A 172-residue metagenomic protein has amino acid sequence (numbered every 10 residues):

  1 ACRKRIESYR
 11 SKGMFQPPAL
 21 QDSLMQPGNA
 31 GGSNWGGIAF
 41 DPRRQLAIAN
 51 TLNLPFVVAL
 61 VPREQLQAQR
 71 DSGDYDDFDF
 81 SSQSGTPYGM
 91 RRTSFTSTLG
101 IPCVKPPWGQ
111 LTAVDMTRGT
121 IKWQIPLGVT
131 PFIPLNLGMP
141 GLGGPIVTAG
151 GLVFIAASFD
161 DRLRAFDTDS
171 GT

Functional and structural regions predicted by a protein language model:
A1-G32, G36-D41, Q45, A49-N50: Extended catalytic-interface subdomain
M14, M25, V58-Q65: Sequence/structural signature of beta-propeller domains
Q21, V61-F95, G109-P140, A149 (+1 more regions): Extracytoplasmic/lumenal domain signature
Q26-N29, G100-K105, L135-N136: Short consensus segments that form the blades of beta-propeller domains, in both extracellular/periplasmic
S33-N34, D41-Q45, P107-W108, T117-R118 (+1 more regions): Short, well-ordered loop/turn elements at secondary-structure boundaries
W35-A39, I48-T51, R92-F95, L99-I101 (+1 more regions): Repeat-blade elements of multi-bladed beta-propeller folds
R43, F80, F154: Conduit-forming functional cores of very large proteins
N50-L54, L60, M116: Extended surface/linker regions that mediate inter-domain or inter-protein docking in multi-component redox
